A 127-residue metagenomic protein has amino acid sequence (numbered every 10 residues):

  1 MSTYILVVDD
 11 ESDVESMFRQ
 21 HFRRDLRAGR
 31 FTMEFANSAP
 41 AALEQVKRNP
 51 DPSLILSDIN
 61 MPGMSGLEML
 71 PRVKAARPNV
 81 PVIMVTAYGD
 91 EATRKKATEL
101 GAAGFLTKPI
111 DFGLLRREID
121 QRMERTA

Functional and structural regions predicted by a protein language model:
S12-E34: Two-component/phosphorelay signaling modules centered on CheY-like receiver
S38-A41, S65-E68: Acidic catalytic/metal-coordinating carboxylates
P50-L56: Active-site beta3 strand of CheY-like receiver
M61: Receiver (REC) domain active-site loop signature in two-component systems and cognate sites in sensor histidine kinases
E68, G89-G104, R117: Alpha4 helix (beta4-alpha4-beta5 surface) of REC/receiver domains from two-component response regulators
K108: A Lys-centered signature of the CheY-like receiver
D111, D120: Receiver (REC) domain switch/active-site region of two-component response regulators
